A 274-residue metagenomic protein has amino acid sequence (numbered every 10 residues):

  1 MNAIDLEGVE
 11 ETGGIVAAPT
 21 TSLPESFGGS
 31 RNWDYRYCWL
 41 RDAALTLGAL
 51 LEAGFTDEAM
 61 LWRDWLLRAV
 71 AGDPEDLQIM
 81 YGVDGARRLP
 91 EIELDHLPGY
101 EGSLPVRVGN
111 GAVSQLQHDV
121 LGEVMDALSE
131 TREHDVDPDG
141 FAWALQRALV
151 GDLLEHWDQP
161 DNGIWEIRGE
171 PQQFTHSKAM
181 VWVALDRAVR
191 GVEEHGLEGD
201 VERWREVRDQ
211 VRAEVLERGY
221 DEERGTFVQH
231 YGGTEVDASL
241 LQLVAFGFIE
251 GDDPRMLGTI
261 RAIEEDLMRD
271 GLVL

Functional and structural regions predicted by a protein language model:
M1-L274: Acidic, mature catalytic/reactive cores of soluble proteins
